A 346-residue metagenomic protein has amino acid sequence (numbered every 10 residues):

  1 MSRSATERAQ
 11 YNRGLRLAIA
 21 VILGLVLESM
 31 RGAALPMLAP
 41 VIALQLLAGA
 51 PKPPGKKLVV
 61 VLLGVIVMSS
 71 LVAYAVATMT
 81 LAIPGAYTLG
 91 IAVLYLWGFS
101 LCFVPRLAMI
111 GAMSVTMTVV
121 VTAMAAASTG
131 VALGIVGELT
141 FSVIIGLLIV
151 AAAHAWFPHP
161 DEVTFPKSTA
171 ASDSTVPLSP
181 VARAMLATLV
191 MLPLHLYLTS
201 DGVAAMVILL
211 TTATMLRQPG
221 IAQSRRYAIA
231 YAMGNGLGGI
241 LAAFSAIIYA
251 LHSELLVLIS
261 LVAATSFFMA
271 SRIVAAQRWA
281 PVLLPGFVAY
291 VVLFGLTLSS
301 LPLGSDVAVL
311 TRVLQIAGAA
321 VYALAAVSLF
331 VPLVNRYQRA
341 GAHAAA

Functional and structural regions predicted by a protein language model:
M1-M109, M124-A263, M269-A346: Alpha-helical transmembrane segments and their membrane-interface boundaries that form or gate the permeation pathway
I110-S114: Extracellular/periplasm-exposed beta-strand and loop segments of Gram-negative cell-envelope proteins, dominated by
